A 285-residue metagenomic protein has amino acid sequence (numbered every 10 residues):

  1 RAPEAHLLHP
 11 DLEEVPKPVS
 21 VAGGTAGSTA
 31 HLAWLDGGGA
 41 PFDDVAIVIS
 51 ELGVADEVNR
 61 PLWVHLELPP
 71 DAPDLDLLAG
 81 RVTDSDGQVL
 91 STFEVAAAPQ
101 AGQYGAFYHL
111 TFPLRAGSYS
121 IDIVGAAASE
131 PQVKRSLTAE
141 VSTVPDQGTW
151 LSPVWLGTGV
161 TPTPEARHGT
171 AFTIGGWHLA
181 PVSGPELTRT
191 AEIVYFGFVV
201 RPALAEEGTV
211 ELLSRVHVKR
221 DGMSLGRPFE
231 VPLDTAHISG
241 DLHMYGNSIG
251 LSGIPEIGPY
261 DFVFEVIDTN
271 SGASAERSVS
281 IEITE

Functional and structural regions predicted by a protein language model:
A2-E285: Intrinsically disordered, low-complexity terminal regions enriched in Ser/Thr/Pro/Gly and charged residues
